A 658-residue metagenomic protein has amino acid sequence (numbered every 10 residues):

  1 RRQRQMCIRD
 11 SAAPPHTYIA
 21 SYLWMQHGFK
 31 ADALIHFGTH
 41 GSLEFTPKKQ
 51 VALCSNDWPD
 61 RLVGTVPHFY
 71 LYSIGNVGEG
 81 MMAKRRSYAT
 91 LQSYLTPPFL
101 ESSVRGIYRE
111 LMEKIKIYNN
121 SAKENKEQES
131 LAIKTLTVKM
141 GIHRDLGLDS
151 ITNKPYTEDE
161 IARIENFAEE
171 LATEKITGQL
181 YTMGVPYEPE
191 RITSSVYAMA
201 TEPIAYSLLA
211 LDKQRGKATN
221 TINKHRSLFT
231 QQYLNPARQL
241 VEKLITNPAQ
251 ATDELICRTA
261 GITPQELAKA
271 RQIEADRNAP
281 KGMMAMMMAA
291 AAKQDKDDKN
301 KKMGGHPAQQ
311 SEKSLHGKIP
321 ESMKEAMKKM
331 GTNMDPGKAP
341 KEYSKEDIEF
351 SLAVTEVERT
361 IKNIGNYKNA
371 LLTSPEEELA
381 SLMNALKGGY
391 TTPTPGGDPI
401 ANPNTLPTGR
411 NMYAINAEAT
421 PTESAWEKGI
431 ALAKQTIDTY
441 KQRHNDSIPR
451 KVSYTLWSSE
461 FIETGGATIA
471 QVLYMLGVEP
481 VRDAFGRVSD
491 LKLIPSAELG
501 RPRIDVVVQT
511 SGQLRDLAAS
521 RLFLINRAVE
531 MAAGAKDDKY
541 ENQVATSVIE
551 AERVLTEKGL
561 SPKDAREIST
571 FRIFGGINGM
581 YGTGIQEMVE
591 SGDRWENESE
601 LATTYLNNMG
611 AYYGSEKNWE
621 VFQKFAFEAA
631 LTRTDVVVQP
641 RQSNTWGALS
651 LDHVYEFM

Functional and structural regions predicted by a protein language model:
R1-Q5, R9-M658: Ligand/cofactor-recognition surfaces for anionic moieties
